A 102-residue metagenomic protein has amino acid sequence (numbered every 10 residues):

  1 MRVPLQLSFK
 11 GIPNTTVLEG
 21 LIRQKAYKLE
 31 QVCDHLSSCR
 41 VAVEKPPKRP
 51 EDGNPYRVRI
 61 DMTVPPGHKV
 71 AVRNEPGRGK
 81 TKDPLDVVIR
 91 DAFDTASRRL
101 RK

Functional and structural regions predicted by a protein language model:
M1-K102: N-terminal, polar/charged subdomain of small-to-medium soluble alpha/beta proteins
